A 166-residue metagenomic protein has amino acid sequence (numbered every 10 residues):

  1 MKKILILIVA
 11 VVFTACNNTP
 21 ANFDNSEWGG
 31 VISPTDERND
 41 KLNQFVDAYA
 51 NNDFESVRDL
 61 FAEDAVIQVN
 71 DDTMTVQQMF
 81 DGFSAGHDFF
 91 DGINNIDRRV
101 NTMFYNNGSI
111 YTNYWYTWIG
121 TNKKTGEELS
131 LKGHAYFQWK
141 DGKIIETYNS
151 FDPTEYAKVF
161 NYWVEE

Functional and structural regions predicted by a protein language model:
I4-F13: Sec-dependent N-terminal signal peptides
C16-N51, D59: Short, low-complexity N-terminal intrinsically disordered segments enriched in polar/charged residues
F54-Y105, I110: A solvent-exposed, acidic/Ser-Thr-rich amphipathic alpha-helical stretch
F89-G92, I119-S130: Short, cysteine-centered beta-strand-loop-beta hairpins and adjacent loop/turn segments enriched in charged/polar
G108-W118: A short hydrophobic beta-strand element
S109, F137-I145: Short, solvent-exposed coil/turn segments at beta-strand boundaries
N113, E128-H134: Short, surface-exposed coil-to-beta transition loops
E146-E166: Low-complexity, intrinsically disordered terminal/linker segments enriched in charged and Gly/Pro repeats
